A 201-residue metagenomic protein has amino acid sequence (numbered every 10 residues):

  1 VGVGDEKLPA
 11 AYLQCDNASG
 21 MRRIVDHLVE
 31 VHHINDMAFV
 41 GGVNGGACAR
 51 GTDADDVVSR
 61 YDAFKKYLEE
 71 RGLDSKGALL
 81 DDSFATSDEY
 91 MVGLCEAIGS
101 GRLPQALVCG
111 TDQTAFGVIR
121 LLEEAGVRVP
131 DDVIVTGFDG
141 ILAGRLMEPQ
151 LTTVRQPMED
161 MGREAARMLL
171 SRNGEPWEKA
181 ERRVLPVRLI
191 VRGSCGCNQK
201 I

Functional and structural regions predicted by a protein language model:
G2-I201: Bacterial carbohydrate/catabolite-sensing allosteric modules
